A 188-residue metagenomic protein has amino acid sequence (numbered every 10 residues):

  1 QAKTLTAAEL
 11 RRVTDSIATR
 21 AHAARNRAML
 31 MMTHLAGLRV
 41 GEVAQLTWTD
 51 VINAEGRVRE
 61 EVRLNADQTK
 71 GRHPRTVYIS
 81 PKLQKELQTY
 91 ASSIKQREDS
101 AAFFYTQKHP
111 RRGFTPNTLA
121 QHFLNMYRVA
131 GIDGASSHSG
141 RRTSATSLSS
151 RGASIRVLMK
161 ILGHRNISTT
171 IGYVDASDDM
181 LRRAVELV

Functional and structural regions predicted by a protein language model:
Q1-R11, G71-S80, R97-S100: DNA breakage-rejoining catalytic core of tyrosine-based enzymes
A7-A36, V40: Basic, Lys/Arg- and aromatic-enriched nucleic-acid-binding interface segment
L10, N26-R27, P116, A120 (+1 more regions): Short, leucine-enriched amphipathic alpha-helices that occur as contiguous helical runs
R25, D133-R151: Short basic/aromatic active-site micro-motif
E42-A44, A135, A145, A153-G163: Active-site-proximal segment of tyrosine recombinases
Q45-P74, Y78-L83: Conserved tyrosine-mediated DNA breakage-rejoining catalytic core shared by Y-recombinases
Q68, L162-L187: Catalytic-site neighborhood detector that most strongly recognizes the C-terminal catalytic loop/helix of tyrosine
Q68-Q88, A101-L124: C-terminal catalytic core of Y-nucleophile DNA break-rejoin enzymes
